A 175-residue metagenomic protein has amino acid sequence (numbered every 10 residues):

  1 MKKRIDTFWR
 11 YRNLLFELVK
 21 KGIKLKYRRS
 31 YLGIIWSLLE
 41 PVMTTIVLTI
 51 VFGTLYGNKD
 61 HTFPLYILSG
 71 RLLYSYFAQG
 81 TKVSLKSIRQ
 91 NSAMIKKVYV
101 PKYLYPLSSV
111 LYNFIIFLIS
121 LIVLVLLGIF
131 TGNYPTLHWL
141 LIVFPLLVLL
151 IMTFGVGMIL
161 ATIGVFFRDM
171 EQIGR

Functional and structural regions predicted by a protein language model:
M1-R175: Hydrophobic transmembrane alpha-helices and immediately adjacent juxtamembrane helices of multi-pass inner-membrane
